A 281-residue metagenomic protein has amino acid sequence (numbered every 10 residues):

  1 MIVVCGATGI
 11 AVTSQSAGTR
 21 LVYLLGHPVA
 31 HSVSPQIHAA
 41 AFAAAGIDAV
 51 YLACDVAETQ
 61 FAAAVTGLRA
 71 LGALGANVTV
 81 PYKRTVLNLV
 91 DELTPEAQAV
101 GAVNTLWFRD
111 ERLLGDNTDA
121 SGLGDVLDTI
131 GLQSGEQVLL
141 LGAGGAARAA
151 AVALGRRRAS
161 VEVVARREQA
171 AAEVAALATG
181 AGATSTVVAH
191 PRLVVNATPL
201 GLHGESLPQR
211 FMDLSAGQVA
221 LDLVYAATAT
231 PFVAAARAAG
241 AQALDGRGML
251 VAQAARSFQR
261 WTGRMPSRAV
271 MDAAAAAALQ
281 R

Functional and structural regions predicted by a protein language model:
Q15-S16, S134, G155, R210-Q218: Short, conserved loop/helix-junction motifs that constitute active-site signature segments in enzyme catalytic cores
S16-I130, A227: Phosphate/diphosphate ligand-binding glycine-rich loop within oxidoreductases
G26, N117, L127, G131 (+2 more regions): Glycine-rich adenosine-cofactor-binding loop
R157-L177: NAD(P)-binding Rossmann-fold cofactor-contacting core
T179-L244: Rossmann-like adenosine-cofactor binding region
L223-R281: Adenosine-phosphate binding glycine-rich loop
